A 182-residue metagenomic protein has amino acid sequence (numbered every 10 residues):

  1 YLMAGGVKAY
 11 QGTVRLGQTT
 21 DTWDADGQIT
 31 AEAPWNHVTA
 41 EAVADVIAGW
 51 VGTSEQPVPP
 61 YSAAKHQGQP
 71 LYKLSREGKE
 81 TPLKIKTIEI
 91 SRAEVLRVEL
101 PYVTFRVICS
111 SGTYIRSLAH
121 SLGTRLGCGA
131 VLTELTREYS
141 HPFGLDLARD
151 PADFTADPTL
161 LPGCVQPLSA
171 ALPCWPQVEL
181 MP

Functional and structural regions predicted by a protein language model:
L2-E55: Acidic, low-complexity central loop/insert segments
G6, T13-R15, E41-G49, L96 (+3 more regions): Accessory RNA 3′-end/elbow-binding domains used by RNA modification enzymes
G12, G68, L118: Residue-level signal for inorganic ion chemistry
T19, I29, P70, E80 (+1 more regions): Gly/Ser/Thr-rich beta-alpha loop segments that engage phosphate groups in nucleotides
T19-T20, G52, L83-I85, R97-L100 (+1 more regions): Short, conserved beta-turn/loop elements at beta-strand boundaries and strand-helix junctions
P57-Q67, E134-Y139: Short, surface-exposed recognition loops or helix-turn segments adjacent to catalytic cores
Y61-S62, H66-S91: Extended alpha-helical targeting/anchoring segments, especially N-terminal organellar/secretory targeting helices
E80-G127: The conserved catalytic core of RNA pseudouridine synthases
